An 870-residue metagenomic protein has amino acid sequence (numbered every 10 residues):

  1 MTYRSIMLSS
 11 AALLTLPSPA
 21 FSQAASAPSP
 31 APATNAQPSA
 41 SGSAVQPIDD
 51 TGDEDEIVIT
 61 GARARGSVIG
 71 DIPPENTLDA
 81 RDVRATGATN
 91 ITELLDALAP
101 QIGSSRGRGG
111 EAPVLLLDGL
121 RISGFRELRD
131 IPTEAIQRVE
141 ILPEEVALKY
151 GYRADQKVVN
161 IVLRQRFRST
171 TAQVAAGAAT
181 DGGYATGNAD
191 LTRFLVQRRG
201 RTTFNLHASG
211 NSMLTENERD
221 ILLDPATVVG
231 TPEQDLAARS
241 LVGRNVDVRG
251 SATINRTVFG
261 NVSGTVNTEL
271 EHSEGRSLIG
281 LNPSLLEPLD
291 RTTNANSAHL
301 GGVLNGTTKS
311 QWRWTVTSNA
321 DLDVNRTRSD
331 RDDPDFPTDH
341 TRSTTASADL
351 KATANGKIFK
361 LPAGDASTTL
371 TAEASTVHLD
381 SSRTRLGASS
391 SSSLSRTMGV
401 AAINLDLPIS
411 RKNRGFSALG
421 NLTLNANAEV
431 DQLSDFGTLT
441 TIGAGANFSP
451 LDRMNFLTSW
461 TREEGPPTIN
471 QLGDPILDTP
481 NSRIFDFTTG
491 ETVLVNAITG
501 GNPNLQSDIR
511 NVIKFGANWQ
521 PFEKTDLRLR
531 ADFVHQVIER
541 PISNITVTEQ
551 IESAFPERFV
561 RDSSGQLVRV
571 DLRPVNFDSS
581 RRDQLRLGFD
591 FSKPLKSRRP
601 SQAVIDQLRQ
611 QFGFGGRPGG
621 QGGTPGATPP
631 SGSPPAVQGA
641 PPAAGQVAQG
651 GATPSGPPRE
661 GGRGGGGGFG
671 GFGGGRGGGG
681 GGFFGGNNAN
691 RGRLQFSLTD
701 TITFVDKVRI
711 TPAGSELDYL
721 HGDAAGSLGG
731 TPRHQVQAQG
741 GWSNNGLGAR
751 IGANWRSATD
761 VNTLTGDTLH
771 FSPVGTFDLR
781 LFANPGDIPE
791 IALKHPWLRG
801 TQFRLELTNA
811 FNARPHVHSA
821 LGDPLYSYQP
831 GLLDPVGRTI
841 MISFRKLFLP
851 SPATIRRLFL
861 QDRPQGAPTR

Functional and structural regions predicted by a protein language model:
P38, G42-D50, I57-R108, I122-I131 (+7 more regions): N-terminal plug
S104-P143, T171-V174, T203-N205: Periplasmic plug
L115, N211-N245, T253-G399, K412-N413 (+5 more regions): Surface-exposed, low-complexity loop segments enriched in small/polar and acidic residues
I122, I131-Q173, G639, G645 (+4 more regions): A beta-strand signature from Gram-negative outer-membrane beta-barrel systems, especially the internal plug domain
A135-Q137, Y152-V159, Q165-L222, R244-G250 (+3 more regions): Outer-membrane beta-barrel translocator/receptor signature
E145, A176-T180, G187, Q197-R199 (+19 more regions): Transmembrane beta-strands of outer-membrane beta-barrel pores
R385-S482, I498-F522, V534: Structural signature of Gram-negative outer-membrane beta-barrels, strongest in the C-terminal barrel of TonB-dependent
Q611-F684, F704, G752-V761, A783-R870: C-terminal beta-signal and adjacent terminal beta-strands/loops of Gram-negative outer-membrane beta-barrel proteins
